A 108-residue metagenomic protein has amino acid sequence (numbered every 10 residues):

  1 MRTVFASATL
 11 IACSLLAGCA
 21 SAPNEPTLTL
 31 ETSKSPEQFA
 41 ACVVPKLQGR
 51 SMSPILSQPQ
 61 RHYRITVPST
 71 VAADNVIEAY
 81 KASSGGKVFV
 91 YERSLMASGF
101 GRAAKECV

Functional and structural regions predicted by a protein language model:
M1-I11: Bacterial N-terminal signal peptides that target proteins for export
L15-G18: C-terminal motif of bacterial Sec signal peptides marking the signal peptidase cleavage site
A20-P23: Bacterial signal peptide processing site
L28-L30, E37-I77: Post-signal-peptide N-terminal segment of Sec-exported extracytoplasmic proteins
S35, T70, A82, R93-L95: Solvent-exposed coil/turn segments that connect beta secondary-structure elements in extracytoplasmic/periplasmic
A72-F89: Amphipathic N-proximal alpha-helical interface segments
F89-V108: C-terminal partner/receptor-binding element of secreted or periplasmic proteins
